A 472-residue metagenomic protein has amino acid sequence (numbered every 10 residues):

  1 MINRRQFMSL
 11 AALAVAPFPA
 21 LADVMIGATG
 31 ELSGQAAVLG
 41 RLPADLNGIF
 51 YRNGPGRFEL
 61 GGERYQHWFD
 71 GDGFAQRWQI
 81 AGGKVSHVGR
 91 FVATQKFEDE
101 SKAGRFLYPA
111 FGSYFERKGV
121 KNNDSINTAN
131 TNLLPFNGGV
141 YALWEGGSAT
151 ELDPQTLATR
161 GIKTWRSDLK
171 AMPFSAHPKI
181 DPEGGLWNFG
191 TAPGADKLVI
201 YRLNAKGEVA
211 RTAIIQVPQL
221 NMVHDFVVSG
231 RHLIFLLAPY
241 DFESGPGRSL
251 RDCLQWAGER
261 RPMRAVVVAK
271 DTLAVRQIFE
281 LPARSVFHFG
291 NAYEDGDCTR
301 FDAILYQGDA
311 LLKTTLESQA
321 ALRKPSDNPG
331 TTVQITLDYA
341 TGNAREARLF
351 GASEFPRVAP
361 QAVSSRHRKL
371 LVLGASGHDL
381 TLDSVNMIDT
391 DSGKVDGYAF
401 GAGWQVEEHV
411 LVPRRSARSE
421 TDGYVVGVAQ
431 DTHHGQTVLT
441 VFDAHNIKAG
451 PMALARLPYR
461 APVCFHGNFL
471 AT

Functional and structural regions predicted by a protein language model:
Q6-A22: N-terminal export signals
F18-F74, I80-G83, F97-E116: N-terminal regions that are enriched for targeting/export leaders and immediately downstream pro/stem segments
L39-L42, Y114, K118-F136, F174-P182 (+5 more regions): Structural signature of eukaryotic scaffold interfaces centered on beta-propeller domains
F58-R64, A238-A257, Y306-S326, Q430: Short, conserved, GDST-rich strand-edge loop motifs in beta-rich repeat architectures
E98-V209: Well-ordered mid-protein domain cores that form the structural environment of catalytic cofactors
Q155-D168, L203-V217, R264-P282, I335-A352 (+2 more regions): Blade-edge beta-strand/turn elements of extracellular beta-propeller and related beta-sheet repeat scaffolds
L198-A205, S249-D271, E317-Y339, S384-D389 (+1 more regions): Beta-propeller blade signature
E280-V286, G351-R357, G397-R415, G450-F465: Conserved blade-ending motifs and adjacent loop-strand segments that build the rim/top face of beta-propeller domains
